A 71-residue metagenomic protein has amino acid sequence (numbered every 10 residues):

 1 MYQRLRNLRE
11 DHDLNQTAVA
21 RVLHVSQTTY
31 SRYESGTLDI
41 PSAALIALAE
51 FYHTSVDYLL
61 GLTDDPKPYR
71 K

Functional and structural regions predicted by a protein language model:
M1, L5, S55-V56: Hydrophobic side chains within well-formed alpha-helices
Q3-V22, A47: Short basic helix-loop element that most often maps to the first helix and adjoining turn of HTH DNA-binding modules
L5, V19-A20, Y30-Y33, L59: Conserved hydrophobic/aromatic packing and binding residues within compact polymer-binding modules
D11, L60-K71: Short, charged recognition helix plus adjacent turn of helix-turn-helix-like nucleic-acid-binding domains
H24, A43-Y58: DNA major-groove recognition helix of helix-turn-helix/homeodomain DNA-binding modules
H24-D39: Recognition helix of helix-turn-helix/homeodomain-like DNA-binding domains that insert into the DNA major groove
E34, Y52, L60-T63: DNA major-groove recognition helix of helix-turn-helix
T37-A47, P68: Short, basic-rich loop-to-helix N-cap that marks the start of a DNA-contacting helix
